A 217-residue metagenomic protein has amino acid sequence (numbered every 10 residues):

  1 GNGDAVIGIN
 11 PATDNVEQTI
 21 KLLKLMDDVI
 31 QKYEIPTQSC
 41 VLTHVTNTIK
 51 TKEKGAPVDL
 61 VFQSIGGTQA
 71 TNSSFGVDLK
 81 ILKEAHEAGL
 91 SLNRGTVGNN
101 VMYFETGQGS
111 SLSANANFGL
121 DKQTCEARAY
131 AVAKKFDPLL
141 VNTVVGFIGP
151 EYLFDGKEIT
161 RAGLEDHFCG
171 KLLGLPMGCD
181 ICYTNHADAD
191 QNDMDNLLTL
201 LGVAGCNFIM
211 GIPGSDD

Functional and structural regions predicted by a protein language model:
G1-D217: Anaerobic metallocofactor- and corrinoid-dependent redox/one-carbon enzyme cores, especially those from methanogenesis
